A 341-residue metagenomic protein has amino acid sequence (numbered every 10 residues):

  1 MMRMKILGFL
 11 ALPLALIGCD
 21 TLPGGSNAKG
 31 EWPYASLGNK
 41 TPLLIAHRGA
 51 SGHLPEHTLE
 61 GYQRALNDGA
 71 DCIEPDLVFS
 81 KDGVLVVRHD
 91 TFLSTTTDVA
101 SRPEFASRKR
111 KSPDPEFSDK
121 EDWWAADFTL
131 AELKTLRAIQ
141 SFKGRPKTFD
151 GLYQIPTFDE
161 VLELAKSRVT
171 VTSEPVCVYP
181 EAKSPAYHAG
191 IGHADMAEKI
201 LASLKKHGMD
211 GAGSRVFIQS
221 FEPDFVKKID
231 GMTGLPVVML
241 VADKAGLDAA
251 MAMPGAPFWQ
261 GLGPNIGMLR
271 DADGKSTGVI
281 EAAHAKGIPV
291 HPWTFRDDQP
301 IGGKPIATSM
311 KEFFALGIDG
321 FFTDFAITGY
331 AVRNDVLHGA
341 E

Functional and structural regions predicted by a protein language model:
M1-L7: Bacterial N-terminal signal peptides that target proteins for export
L7-F9, S51-G52: General helical structural elements
G8-I17: Bacterial N-terminal signal peptides
C19-E341: Phosphate-group recognition and catalysis centered on beta-loop-alpha active-site segments
